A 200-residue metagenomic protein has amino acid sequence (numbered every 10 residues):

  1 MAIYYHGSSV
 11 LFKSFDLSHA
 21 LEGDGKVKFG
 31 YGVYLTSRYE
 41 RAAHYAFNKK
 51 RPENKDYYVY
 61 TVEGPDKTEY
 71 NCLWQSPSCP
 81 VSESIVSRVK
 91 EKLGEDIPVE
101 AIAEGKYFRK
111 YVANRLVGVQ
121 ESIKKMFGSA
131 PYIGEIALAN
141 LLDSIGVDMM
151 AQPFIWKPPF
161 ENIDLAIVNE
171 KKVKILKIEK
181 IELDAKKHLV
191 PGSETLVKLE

Functional and structural regions predicted by a protein language model:
M1-K28, A46-E200: Active-site and NAD+-binding cores of ADP-ribose-processing enzymes
F29-V33: Short active-site oxyanion
T36-S37: Conserved aromatic
E40-A46: Short amphipathic alpha-helices within nucleic acid-binding modules
